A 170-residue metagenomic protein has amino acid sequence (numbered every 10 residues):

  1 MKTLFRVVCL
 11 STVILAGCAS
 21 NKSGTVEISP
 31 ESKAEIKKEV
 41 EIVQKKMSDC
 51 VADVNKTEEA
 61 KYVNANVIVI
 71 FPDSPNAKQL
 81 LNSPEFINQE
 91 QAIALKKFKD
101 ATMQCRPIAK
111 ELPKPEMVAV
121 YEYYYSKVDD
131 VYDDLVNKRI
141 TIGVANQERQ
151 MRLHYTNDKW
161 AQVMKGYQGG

Functional and structural regions predicted by a protein language model:
K2-L10: Sec-dependent signal peptide recognition, specifically the positively charged N-region followed immediately by
C9-V13, R152: Short N-terminal leader segment in a subset of presequences, especially plant chloroplast and some mitochondrial
L15-G17: C-terminal motif of bacterial Sec signal peptides marking the signal peptidase cleavage site
A19-N21: Bacterial signal peptide processing site
G24-A101: N-terminal secretory signal peptides
V69-Q168: Mature extracellular/secreted ectodomains of secretory-pathway proteins
